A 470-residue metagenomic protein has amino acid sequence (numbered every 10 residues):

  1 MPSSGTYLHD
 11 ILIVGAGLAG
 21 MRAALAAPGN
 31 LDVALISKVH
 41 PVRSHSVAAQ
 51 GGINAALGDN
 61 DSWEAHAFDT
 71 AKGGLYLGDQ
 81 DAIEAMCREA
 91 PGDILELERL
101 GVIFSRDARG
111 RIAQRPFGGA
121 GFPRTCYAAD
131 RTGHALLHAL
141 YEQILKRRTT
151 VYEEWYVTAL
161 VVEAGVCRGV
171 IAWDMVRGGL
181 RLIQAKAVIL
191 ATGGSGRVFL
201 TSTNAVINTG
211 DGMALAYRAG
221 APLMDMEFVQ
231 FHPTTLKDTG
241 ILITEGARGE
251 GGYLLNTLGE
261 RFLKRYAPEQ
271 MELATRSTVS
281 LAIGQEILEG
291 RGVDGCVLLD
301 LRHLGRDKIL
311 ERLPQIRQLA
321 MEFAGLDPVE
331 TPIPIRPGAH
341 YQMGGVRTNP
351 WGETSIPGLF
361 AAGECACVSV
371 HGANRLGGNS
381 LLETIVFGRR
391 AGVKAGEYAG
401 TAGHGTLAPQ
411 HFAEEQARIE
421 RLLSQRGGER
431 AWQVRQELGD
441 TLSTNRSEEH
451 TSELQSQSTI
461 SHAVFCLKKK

Functional and structural regions predicted by a protein language model:
P2-H9, A26, D32-L35, H40-P41 (+13 more regions): Glycine- and aromatic-enriched mobile tails/lids
G15-L18: Glycine-rich Rossmann-fold phosphate-binding loop(s) that bind the pyrophosphate of adenine dinucleotide cofactors
V39-A71, L75, P233, I241-E245: Conserved N-terminal glycine-rich FAD pyrophosphate-binding loop of Rossmann-like flavoproteins
P41, L215, A221-T331, I385 (+4 more regions): An anion/pyrophosphate-binding glycine-rich loop and adjacent beta-alpha core in soluble alpha-beta enzymes
G78-P91, R124-E142, Y152, S202-G210 (+3 more regions): Short beta-strand to alpha-helix junction loop
R99-G179, Q184, A191, H232-K237 (+1 more regions): Conserved redox-cofactor binding core of oxidoreductases
T158-W173, R312-A366, S461: A glycine-rich dinucleotide-binding beta-alpha-beta segment and adjacent secondary-structure elements that constitute
A185-A187, A191-G196, C365: Glycine-/small-residue-rich beta->alpha transition segments that form the dinucleotide
